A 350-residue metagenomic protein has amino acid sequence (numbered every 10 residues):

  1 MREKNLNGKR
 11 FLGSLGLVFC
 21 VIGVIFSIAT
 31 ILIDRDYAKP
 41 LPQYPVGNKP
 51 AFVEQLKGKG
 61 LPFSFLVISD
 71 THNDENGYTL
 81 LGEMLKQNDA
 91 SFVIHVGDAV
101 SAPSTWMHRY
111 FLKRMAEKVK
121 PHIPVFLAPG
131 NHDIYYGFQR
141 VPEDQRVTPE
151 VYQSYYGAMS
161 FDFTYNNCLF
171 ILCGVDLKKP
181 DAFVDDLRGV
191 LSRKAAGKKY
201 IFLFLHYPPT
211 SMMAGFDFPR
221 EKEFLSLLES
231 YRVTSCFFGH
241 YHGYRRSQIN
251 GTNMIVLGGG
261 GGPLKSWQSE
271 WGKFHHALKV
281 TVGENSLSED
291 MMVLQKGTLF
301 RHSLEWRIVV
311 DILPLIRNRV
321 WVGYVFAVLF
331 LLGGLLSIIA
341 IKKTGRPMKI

Functional and structural regions predicted by a protein language model:
M1-L12, D311-R317: Short, Lys/Arg-rich N-terminal segment immediately upstream of the first membrane anchor
K4-D34: Hydrophobic secretory-pathway targeting helix
F26-R109: N-terminal active-site segment of His-dependent metallophosphoesterases
D36-K49, Q248, W271-G272, L278-I350: A short C-terminal boundary segment appended to hydrolase-like catalytic domains
D36-P50, E54-K57, T105-Y200, F216 (+2 more regions): Extended active-site neighborhood of metal-dependent phosphoesterases/phosphodiesterases
F65, V93, F170, I201-F202: Hydrophobic beta-strand anchors of alpha/beta hydrolase catalytic cores
D70, G97-D98, G130-N131, H206 (+1 more regions): Active-site glycine-centered loops adjacent to acidic/histidine catalytic or metal-binding residues that shape
F202-P209, T234-Y244: Histidine-centered catalytic micro-motifs
